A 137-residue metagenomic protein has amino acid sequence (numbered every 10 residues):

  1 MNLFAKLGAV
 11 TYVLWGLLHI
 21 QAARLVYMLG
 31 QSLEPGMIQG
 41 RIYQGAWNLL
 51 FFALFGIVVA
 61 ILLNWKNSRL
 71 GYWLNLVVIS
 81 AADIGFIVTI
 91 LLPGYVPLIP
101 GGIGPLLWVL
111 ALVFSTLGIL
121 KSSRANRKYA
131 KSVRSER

Functional and structural regions predicted by a protein language model:
M1-R137: Topology signature of small-to-medium multi-pass alpha-helical membrane proteins
